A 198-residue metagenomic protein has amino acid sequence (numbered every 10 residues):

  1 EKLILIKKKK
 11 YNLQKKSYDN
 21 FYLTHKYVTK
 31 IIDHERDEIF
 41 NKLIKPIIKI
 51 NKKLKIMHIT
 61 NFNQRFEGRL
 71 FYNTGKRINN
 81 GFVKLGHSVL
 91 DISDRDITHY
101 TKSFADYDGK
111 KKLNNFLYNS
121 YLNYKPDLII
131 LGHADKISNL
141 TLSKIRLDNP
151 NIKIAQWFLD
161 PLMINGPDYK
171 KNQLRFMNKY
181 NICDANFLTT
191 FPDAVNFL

Functional and structural regions predicted by a protein language model:
E1: A short, conserved alpha-helix in the catalytic core of glycosyltransferases
I4-K9, L23-I48: C-terminal alpha-helical cap of glycosyltransferases
N12: C-terminal anion-handling pockets and recognition modules
K49-I56: A short, charged/proline- and glycine-enriched loop that marks the coil->beta-strand transition at the N-terminal
H58-F62, F66-L198: Extended catalytic core of nucleotide-activated donor transferases of GT-like folds
